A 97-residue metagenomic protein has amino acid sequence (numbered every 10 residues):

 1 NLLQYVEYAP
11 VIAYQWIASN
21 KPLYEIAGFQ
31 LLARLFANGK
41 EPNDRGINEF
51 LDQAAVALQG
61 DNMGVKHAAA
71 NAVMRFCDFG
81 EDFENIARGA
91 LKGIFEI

Functional and structural regions predicted by a protein language model:
N1-I97: Alpha-helical scaffold domains
